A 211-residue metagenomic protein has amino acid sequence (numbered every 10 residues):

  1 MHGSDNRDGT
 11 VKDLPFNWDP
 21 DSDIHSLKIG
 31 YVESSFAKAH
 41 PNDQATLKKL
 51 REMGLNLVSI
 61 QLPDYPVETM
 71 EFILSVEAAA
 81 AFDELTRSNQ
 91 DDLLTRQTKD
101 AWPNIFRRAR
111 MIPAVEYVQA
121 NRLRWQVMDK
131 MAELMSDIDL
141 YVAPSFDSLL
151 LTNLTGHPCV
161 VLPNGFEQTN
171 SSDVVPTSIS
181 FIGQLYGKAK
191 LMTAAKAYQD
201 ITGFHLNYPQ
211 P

Functional and structural regions predicted by a protein language model:
M1, E84, M111-P211: Glycine-rich, small-residue loops and helix-cap segments that act as flexible hinges at active-site edges
M1-Q44, T202-P211: A short helix-breaking turn/cap at a secondary-structure junction
N6-K12, G54-P63, D92-R96, L206-Q210: Flexible, glycine/charged-enriched surface loops at secondary-structure junctions
N17, K38-Q61, F82-L93, Y117 (+1 more regions): Acyltransferase
D23-V32, F72-W125, P163, N170-I179: Short helix-loop capping/hinge segments that flank enzyme active sites or metal/cofactor-binding pockets
Y31, S59, V142-A143: Structural recognition of the beta-strand scaffold that forms the well-ordered cores of secreted hydrolase catalytic
S35-A37, Y65, D147-L149: Solvent-exposed loop/turn segments at secondary-structure junctions within structured extracellular/periplasmic domains
L55-F72, F106: Short connector loops at secondary-structure junctions
